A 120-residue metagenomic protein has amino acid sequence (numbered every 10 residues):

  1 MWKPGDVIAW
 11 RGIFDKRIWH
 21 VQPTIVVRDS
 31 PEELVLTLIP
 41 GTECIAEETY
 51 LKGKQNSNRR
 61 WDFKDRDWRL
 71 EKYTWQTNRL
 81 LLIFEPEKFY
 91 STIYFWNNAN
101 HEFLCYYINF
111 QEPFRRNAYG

Functional and structural regions predicted by a protein language model:
M1-Q76: Charge-rich, low-complexity N-terminal segments
I18-I25, N78-R79, K88-I93, P113 (+1 more regions): Short small/polar-residue motifs
E33-P40, S91-W96, Y106: Short, hydrophobic/proline-enriched secondary-structure or compact coil segments at domain edges
I39-T42, P86, W96-N98, N109-Q111: Histidine- and/or cysteine-centered catalytic micro-motif in compact active-site loops
Y50, Y73, Y90, Y94 (+2 more regions): Sequence-level detector for tyrosine residue identity
R69-H101: Compact, well-ordered interaction domains used in eukaryotic information-processing assemblies
A99-G120: Conserved, surface-exposed functional patches that form binding/active-site neighborhoods
